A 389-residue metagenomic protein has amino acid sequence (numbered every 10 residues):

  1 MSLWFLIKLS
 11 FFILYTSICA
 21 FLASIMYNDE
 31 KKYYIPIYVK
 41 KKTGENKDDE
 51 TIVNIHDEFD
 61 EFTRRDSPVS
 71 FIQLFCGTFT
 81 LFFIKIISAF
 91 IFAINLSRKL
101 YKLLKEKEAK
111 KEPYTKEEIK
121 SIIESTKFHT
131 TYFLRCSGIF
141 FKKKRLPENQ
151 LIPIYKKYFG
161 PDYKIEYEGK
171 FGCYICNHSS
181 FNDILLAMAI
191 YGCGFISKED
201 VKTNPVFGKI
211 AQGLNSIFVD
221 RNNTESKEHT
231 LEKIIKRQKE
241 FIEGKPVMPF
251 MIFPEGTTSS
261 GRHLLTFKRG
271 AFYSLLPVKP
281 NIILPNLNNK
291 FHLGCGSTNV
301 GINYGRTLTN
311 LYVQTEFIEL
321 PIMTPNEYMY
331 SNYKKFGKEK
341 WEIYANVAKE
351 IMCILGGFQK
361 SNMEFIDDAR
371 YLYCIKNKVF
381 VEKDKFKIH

Functional and structural regions predicted by a protein language model:
M1-K143, E382, F386-H389: N-terminal membrane-anchoring alpha-helices
T51-F62, S121, Y167, C176 (+10 more regions): A structure-centric feature marking long, well-folded core domains of fungal metabolic enzymes and membrane transporters
I94-F140, E166-K227: Catalytic core of membrane glycerolipid acyltransferases/transacylases, capturing the structured, soluble-facing
T131-G172, K233-F241, P321, V379-K385: A short, well-structured juxtamembrane/interface segment
P153-D162, Y167, S180-D183, N204 (+4 more regions): Eukaryotic intrinsically disordered and solvent-exposed regulatory patches
P205-L214, P246-P249, G256-K335, D368-Y371: A cross-family acyltransferase "interaction/gating" segment
L308-H389: Long, non-transmembrane cytosolic or organellar matrix-exposed soluble domains/tails of integral membrane proteins
